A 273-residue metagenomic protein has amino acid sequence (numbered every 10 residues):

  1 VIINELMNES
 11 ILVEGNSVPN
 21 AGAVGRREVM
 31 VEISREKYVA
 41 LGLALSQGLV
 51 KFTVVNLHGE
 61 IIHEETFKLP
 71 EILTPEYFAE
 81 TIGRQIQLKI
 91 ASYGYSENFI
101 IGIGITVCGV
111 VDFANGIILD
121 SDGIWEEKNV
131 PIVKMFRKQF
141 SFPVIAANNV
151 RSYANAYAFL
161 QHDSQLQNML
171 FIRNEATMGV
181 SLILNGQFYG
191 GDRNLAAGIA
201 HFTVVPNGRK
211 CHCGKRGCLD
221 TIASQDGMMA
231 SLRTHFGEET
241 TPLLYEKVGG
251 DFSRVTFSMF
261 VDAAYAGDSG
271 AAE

Functional and structural regions predicted by a protein language model:
V1-V13: Basic amphipathic alpha-helical segments that dock to polyanions
E14-A40, V144, N148-M169: Conserved phosphate-binding catalytic cores of ATP/NTP-utilizing and phosphoryl-transfer enzymes
R27-E64, F171-L184: Gly/Thr-rich phosphate-binding beta-strand-loop-beta motif of the actin/hexokinase/Hsp70
I61, I118, F188-Y189: Hydrophobic "anchor" residues
E65-N168: Glycine-rich phosphate-binding loop and adjoining helix at the ATP-binding site of ATP-dependent phosphoryl-transfer
E76-G94, T221-I222, M229-A230, H235-E273: Adenine-nucleotide phosphate-binding core of ATP-dependent small-molecule kinases
A146-V150, V204-T240: Glycine-rich phosphate-binding loop plus the immediately following alpha-helix
Q165-I222: Glycine-rich phosphate-binding loop of actin/hexokinase-like ATP-binding domains
